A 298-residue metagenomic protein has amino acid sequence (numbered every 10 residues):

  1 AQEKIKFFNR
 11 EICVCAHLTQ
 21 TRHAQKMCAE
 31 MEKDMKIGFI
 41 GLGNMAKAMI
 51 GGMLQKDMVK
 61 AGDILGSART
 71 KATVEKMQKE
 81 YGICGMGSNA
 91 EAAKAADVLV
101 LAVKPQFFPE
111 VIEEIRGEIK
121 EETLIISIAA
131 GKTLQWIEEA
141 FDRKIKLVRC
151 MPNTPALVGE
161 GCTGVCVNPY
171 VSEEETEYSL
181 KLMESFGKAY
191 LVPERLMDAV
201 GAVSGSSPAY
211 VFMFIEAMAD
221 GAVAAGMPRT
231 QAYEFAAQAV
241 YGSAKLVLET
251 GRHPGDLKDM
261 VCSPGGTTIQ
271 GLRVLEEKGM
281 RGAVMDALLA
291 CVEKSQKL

Functional and structural regions predicted by a protein language model:
C13-C15, C28: Cysteine-centered motifs
Q20, C28, E32, A237-L298: NAD(P)-dependent Rossmann-like dehydrogenase/reductase catalytic/cofactor-binding core
E30-E80, C84-G87, E91-K94, G161 (+1 more regions): NAD(P)+-binding Rossmann beta1-loop-alpha1 motif at the extreme N-terminus of oxidoreductases
I64, V74, A92, P228-A236 (+2 more regions): Small-residue helix-packing motif on alpha-helices
K71-A72, Y81, N89-K94, V98-V165 (+1 more regions): Rossmann-like NAD(P)(H) cofactor-binding subdomain of soluble oxidoreductases
W136-K146, C162-A199, F212-E249: Internal alpha-helical scaffold of NAD(P)-dependent oxidoreductase catalytic cores
